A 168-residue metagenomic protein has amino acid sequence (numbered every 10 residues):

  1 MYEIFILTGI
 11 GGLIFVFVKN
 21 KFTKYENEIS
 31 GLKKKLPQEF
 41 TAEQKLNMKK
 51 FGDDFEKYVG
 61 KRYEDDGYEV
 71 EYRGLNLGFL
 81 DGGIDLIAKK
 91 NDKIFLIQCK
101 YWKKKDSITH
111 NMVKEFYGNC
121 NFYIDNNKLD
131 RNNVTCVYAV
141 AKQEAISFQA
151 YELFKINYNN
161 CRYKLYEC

Functional and structural regions predicted by a protein language model:
M1, K24, K57, R62 (+3 more regions): Intrinsically disordered, low-complexity N-terminal regions enriched in serine/proline/glycine with scattered basic
M1-K57: Interdomain/boundary linker segments immediately adjacent to catalytic/signaling cores
Y2, I6, I10-I14, K24 (+1 more regions): Charged, structured surface patches that assemble and position nucleic-acid processing machinery
F51, F55, F79-G82, N132 (+1 more regions): Short, conserved alpha-helical segments within structured domains
D53, E71, K164-Y166: General small-molecule cofactor/ligand-binding pocket signal
E56-N126: Catalytic centers of nucleases
I94, C99-Y166: Catalytic cores of nucleic-acid endonucleases
